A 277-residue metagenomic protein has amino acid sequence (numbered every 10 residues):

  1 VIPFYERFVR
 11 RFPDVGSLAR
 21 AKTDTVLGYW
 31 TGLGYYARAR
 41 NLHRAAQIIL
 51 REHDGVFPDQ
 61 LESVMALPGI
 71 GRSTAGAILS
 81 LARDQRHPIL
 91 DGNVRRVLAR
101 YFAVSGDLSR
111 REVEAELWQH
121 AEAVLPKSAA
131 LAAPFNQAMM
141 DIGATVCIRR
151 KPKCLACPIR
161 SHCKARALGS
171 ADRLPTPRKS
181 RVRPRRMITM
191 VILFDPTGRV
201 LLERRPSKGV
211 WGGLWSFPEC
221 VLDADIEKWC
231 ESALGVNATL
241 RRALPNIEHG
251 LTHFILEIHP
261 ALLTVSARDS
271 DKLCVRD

Functional and structural regions predicted by a protein language model:
V1-L168, D172, R185, G235: Catalytic cores of DNA base-excision repair glycosylases
D141-D277: Intrinsically disordered, low-complexity, charged terminal extensions of DNA damage-control enzymes
